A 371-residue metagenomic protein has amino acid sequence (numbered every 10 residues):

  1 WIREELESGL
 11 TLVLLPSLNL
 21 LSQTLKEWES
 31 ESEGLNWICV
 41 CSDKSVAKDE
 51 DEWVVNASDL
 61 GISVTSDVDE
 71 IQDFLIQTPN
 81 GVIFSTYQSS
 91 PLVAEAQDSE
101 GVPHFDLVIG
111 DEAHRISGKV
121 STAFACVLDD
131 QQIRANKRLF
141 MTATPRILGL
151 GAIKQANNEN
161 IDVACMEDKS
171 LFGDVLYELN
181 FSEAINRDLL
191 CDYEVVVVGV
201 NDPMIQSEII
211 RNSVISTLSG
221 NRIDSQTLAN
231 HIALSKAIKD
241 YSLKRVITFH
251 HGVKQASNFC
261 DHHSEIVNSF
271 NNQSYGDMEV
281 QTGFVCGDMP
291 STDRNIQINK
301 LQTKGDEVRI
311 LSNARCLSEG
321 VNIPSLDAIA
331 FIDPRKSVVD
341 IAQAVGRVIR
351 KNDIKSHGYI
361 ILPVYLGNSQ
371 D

Functional and structural regions predicted by a protein language model:
W1-R3: Motif I (Walker A/P-loop) of helicase-class P-loop NTPases
E7, L14-P16, L21-V82, L92-E95 (+4 more regions): Conserved C-terminal RecA-like helicase domain
S17, F84-S89, E112, M141-P145 (+3 more regions): A short beta-strand-to-loop transition that corresponds to the Sensor-1 phosphate-sensing loop of AAA+ P-loop ATPases
S63-D67, G101, R115-D129, A152-E167 (+1 more regions): Substrate-gripping "pore-loop 1 plus following alpha2 helix"
Y87-S89, D98-F140, T144-I147: SF2 helicase catalytic motif II
I116, C286-D371: Conserved RecA-like P-loop NTPase helicase motor core
V127-R134, I147, A152-E194: Conserved P-loop NTPase catalytic core
K169-K254: Conserved interdomain linker/interface between the two RecA-like ATPase lobes of SF2 helicase motors
